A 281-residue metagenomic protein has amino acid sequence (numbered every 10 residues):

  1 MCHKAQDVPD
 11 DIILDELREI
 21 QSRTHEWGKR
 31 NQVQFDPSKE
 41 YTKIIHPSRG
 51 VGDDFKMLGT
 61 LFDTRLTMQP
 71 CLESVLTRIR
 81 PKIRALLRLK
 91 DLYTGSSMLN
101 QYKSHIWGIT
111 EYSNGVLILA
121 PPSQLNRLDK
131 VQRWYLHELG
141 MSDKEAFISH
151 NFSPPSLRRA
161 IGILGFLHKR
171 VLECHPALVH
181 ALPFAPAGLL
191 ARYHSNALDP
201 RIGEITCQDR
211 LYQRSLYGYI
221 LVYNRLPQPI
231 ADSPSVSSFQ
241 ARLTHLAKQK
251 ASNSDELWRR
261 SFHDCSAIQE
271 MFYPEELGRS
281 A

Functional and structural regions predicted by a protein language model:
M1-H3, G28, L58-R65, I79 (+5 more regions): Short, conserved catalytic/metal-binding micro-motifs enriched in Asp/Glu and His
P9, I13, E19-S22, E26-K56: Short, conserved micro-motifs composed of acidic
I13-L17, Q21, F35, L72 (+3 more regions): Hydrophobic packing residues in well-ordered alpha-helices of helical domains and bundles
H25-D36, Y41, Q124-L190: Short, charged alpha-helical motifs in flexible N/C-terminal segments and linkers
G52-L117: Basic, alpha-helical interaction scaffolds
L92-S104, F152-I161, T206-L211: Structural motif
A177-Y219: Amphipathic alpha-helical
A241-A281: C-terminal helix/juxtamembrane-tail motif
